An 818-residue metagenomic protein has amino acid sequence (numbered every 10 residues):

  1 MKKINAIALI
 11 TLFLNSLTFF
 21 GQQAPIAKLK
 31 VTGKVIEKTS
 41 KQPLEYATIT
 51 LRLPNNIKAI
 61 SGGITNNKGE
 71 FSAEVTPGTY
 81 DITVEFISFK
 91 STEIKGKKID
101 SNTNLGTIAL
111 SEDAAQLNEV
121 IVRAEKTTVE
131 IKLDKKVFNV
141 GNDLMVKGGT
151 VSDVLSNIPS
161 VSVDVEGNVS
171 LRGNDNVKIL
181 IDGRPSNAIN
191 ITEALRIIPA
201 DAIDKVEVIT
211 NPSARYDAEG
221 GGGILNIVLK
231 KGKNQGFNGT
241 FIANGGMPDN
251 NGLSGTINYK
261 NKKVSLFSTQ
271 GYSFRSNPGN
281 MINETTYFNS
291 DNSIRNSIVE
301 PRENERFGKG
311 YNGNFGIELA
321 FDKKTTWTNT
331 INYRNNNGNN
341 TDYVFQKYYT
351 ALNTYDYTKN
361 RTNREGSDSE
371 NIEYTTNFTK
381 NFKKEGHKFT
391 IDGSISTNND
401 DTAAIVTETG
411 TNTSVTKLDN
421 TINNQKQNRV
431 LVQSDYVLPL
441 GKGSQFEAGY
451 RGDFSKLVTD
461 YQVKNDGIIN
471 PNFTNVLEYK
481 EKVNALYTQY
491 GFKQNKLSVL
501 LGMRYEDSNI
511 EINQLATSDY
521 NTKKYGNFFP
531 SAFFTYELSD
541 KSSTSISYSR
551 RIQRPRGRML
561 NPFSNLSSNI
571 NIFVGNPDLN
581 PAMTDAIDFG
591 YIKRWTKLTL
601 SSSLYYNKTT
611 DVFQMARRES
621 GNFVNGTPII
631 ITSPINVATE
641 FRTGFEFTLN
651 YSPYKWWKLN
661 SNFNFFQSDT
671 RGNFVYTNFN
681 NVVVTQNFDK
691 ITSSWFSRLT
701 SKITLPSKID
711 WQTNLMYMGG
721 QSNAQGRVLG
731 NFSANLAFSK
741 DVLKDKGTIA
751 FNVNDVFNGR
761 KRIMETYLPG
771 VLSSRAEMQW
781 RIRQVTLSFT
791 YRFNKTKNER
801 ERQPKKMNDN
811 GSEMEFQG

Functional and structural regions predicted by a protein language model:
I36, T48-R52, E85-F89, N102-L144 (+3 more regions): Short, acidic, small-residue-rich periplasmic hinge/interaction motif at the N-terminus of Gram-negative outer-membrane
P54-E70: Short, acidic Ser/Thr/Gly-rich low-complexity loop/linker segments typical of extracellular and cell-surface proteins
N55-K58, D81-K95: A short, solvent-exposed loop/turn motif at the edges and junctions of modular extracellular/periplasmic domains
G106-A109, V151-V154, E193-A194, V208 (+2 more regions): N-terminal periplasmic accessory domains that precede and gate Gram-negative outer-membrane beta-barrel machines
N157, R184-T210: Short acidic/polar hinge/loop motifs at secondary-structure boundaries that mediate gating or recognition
G223-F241, G310-G316, I331, N336 (+7 more regions): Surface-exposed extracellular loop regions of Gram-negative outer-membrane beta-barrel proteins
R429-Q433, F473-L486, N576, N580 (+4 more regions): Outer membrane beta-barrel strand-and-loop segments of large Gram-negative receptors, especially TonB-dependent
N509-E511, D540-A586, Y606-T632, V756-G770: Surface-exposed extracellular loop regions of Gram-negative outer-membrane beta-barrel proteins, predominantly
